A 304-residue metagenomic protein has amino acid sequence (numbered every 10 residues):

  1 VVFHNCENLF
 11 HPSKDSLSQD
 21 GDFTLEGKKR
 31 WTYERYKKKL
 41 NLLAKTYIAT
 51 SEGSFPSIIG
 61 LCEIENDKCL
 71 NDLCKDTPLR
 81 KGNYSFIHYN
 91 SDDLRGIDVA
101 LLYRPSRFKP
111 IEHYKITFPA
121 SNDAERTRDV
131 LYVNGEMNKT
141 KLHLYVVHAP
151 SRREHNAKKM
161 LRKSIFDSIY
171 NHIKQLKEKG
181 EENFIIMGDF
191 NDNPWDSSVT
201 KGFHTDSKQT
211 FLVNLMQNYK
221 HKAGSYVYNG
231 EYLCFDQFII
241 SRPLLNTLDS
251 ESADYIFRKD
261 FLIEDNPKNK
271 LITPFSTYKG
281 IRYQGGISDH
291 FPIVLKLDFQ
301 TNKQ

Functional and structural regions predicted by a protein language model:
V1-F3, S57-C62, S85-H88, A100-Y103 (+8 more regions): Structural recognition of the beta-strand scaffold that forms the well-ordered cores of secreted hydrolase catalytic
V1-T77, I87-S91, I97-V99, K268-N269 (+1 more regions): N-terminal, active-site-proximal structural segment of metallo-dependent hydrolase catalytic domains
E7, I64-E65, H148-P150, F190-N193 (+2 more regions): Catalytic metal-binding/acid-base residues of hydrolase active sites
L17, T140-K158: Active-site His/acidic residue clusters
G27-E34, F55-L61, H88-Y89, P119-S121 (+6 more regions): Second-shell loop/turn segments in exported
I64-K141, V147-A149: Structured beta-strand-rich core segments of catalytic domains in phosphoester-bond hydrolases
K68-N71, R95-G96, R153-A157, N193-S198 (+1 more regions): Extracytoplasmic/secreted cell-surface and envelope-processing proteins
N171-F184, D192-Q304: Metal-dependent phosphoester-hydrolase catalytic domains
